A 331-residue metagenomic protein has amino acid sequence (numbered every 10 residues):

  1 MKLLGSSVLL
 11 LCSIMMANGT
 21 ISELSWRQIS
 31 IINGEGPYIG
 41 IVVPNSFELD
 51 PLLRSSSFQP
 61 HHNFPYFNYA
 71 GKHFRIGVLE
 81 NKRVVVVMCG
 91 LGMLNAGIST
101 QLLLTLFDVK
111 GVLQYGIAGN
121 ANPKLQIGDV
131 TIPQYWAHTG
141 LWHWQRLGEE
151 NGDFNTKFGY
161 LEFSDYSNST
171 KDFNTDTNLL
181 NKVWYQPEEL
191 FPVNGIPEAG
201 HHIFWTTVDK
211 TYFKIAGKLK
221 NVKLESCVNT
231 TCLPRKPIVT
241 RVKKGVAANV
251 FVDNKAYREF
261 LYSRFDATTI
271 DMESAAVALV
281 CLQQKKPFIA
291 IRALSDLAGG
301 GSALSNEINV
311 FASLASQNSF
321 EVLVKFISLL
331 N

Functional and structural regions predicted by a protein language model:
K2-L4, N18-I39, P65-N331: Glycine-rich phosphate- or other oxyanion-binding loops that anchor nucleotides, phosphorylated ligands
G5-L9: Sec-dependent signal peptide hydrophobic core
L11-A17: Hydrophobic h-region of N-terminal signal peptides that target proteins for export in Gram-negative bacteria
P44-E48: Short polar catalytic/cofactor-binding loops
S55-Q59: Short Gly/aromatic-enriched secondary-structure transition segments
